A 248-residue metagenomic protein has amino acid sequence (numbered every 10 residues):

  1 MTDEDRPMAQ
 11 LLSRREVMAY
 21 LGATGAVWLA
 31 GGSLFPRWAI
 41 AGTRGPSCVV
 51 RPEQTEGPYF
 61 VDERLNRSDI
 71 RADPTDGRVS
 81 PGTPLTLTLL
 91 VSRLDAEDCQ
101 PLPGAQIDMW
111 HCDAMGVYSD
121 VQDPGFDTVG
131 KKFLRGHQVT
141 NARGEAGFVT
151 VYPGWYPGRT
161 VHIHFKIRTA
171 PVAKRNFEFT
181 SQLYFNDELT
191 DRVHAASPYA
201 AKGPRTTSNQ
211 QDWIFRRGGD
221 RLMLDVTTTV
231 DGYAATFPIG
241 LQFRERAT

Functional and structural regions predicted by a protein language model:
M1-E16, A23-A30: N-terminal secretory signal peptides
L29-G32, R64: Residue-level recognition of conserved structural "scaffold" positions that shape functional pockets and channels
A39-A41: Boundary at the C-terminal end of the N-terminal hydrophobic targeting segment
R44-R217, T236, G240-T248: Beta-strand-dominated extracellular/periplasmic modules and repeats in secreted or surface-exposed proteins
R216-T228: Low-complexity, intrinsically disordered Gly/Pro/Thr-rich segments
T229, A234-T236: Extracellularly exposed regions in secreted/surface proteins, prominently low-complexity, repeat-rich
